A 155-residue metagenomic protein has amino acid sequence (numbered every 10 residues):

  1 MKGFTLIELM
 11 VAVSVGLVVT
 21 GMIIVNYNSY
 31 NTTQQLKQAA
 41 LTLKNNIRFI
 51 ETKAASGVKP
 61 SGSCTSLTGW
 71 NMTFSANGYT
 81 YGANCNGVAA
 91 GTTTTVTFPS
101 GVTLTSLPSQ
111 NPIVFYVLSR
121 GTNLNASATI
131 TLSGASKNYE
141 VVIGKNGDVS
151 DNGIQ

Functional and structural regions predicted by a protein language model:
M1-N28: N-terminal single-pass transmembrane signal-anchor helix
V25, N31-G62: Membrane-proximal N-terminal amphipathic helix
I47, G78, N146-D148: Structural motif
S63-Y116: Type IV pilin-like appendage domain
P112, V117-T122, Y139-V141: Long, compositionally biased, intrinsically disordered regions
L124-S133: Right-handed beta-helix
A135-Q155: Low-complexity, S/T/G/P-rich flexible repeat/linker segments used as non-globular hinges and stalks within
